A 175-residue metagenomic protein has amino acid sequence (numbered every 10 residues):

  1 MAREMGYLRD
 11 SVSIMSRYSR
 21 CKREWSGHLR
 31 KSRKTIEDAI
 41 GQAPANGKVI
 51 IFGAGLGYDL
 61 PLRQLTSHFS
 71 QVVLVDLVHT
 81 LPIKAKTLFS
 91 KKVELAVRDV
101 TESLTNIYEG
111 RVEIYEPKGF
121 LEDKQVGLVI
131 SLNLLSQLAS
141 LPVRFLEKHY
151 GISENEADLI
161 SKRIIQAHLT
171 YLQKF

Functional and structural regions predicted by a protein language model:
M1-N46: Class I SAM-dependent methyltransferase Rossmann-like catalytic core, especially the SAM/SAH-binding loop
N46-G57: Conserved class I S-adenosyl-L-methionine
G55-F69: Conserved SAM-binding loop of SAM-dependent methyltransferases across substrates and taxa, primarily the Class I
S70-V75: Short beta-strand element of Class I
V78: Conserved SAM/SAH-binding beta-strand->alpha-helix loop
K86-D123: S-adenosyl-L-methionine
P117-L121, L135-Q166: Mobile active-site "lid"/loop adjacent to the S-adenosyl-L-methionine
I130: A conserved beta-strand element that flanks and buttresses the S-adenosyl-L-methionine
